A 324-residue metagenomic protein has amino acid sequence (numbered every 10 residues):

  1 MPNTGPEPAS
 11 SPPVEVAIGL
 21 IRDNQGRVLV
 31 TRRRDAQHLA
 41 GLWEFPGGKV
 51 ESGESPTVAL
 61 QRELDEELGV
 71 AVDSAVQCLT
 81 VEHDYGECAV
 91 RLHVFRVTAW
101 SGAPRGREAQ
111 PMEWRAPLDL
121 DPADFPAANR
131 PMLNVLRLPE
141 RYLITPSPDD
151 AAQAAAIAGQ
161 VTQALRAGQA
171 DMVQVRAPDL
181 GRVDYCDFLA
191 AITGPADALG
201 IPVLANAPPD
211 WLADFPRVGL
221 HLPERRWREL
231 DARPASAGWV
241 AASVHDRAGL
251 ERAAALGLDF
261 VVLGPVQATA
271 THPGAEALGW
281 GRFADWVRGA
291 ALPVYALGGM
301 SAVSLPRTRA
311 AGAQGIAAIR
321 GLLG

Functional and structural regions predicted by a protein language model:
P2-V28, T80: Conserved N-terminal beta-strand and adjoining loop/helix that marks the start of the Nudix/MutT-like hydrolase domain
E15-A17, D65, G69-A103: Active-site segment of metal-dependent pyrophosphate-handling enzymes, primarily the Nudix hydrolase catalytic core
R27-E67, L79: Conserved Nudix-box catalytic region and its N-terminal flanking loop in Nudix hydrolases and closely related
V94-T98, P104-R137: NUDIX/MutT-family hydrolases
C186-A207, A232-H245, A275-S301: Alpha-helix-loop-beta-strand connector modules within alpha/beta enzyme cores
V203-V218, H245-G257, R288-A296, M300-I319: Catalytic cores of alpha/beta
F215-R226, W239-R288: Glycine/Thr-rich beta-alpha phosphate-binding loop at enzyme active sites
L220-R233, F260-G274, M300-G324: Glycine-rich phosphate-binding active-site loops on the catalytic face of alpha/beta enzymes
